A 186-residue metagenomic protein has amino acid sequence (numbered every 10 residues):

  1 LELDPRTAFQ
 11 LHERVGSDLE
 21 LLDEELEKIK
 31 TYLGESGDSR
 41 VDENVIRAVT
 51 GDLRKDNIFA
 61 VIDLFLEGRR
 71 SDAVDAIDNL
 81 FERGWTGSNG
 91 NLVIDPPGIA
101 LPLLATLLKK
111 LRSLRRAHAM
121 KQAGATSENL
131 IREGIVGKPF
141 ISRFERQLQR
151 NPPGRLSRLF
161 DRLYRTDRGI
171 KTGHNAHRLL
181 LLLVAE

Functional and structural regions predicted by a protein language model:
L1-I62, E67, R83-G84, N91 (+1 more regions): Non-catalytic interfacial helical region
R69-E186: Helix-rich C-terminal "collar"/helical-bundle subdomain used as an assembly and partner-interaction module in RFC-like
